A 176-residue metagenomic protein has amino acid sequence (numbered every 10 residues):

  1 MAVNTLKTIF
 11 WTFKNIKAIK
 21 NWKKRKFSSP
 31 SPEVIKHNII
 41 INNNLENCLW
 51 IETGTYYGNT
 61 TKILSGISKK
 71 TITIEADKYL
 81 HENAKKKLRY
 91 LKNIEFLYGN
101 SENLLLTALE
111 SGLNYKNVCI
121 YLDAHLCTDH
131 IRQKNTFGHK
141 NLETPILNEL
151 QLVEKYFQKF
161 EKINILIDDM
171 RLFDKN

Functional and structural regions predicted by a protein language model:
M1-C119, H125-N176: A short alpha-helical cap/connector motif
